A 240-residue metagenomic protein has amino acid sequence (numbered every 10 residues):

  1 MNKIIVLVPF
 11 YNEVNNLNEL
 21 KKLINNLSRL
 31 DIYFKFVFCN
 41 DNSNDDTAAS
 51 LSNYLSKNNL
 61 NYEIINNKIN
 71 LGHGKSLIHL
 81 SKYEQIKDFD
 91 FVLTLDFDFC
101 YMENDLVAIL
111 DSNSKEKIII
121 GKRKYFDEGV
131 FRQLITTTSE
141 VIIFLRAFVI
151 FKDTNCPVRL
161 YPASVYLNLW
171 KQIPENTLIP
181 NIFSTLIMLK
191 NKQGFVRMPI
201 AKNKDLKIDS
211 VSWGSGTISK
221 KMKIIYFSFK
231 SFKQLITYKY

Functional and structural regions predicted by a protein language model:
M1-I4, N15, E19-K22, Q172-Y240: Hydrophobic helical membrane-anchoring modules
Y11: A short, exposed helix-loop element centered on a Lys and neighboring polar residues
N16-E19, D45-Y54: Acidic helix N-cap motif at the loop->helix transition within catalytic regions of sugar-transfer enzymes
K22-Y33: Short, acidic, metal-binding catalytic loop of nucleotide-sugar glycosyltransferases
Y33-S43, I65-N67: Short beta-strand/loop segment that forms part of the nucleotide-sugar
N40-A49, F99: A conserved acidic beta->alpha catalytic loop
N67-Y83, F91, E103-P174, L178 (+1 more regions): Acceptor/aglycone-binding surface of glycosyltransferases and processive sugar-polymer synthases
F89-C100: Short beta-strand-to-loop acidic/aromatic patch adjacent to the donor-nucleotide binding site
